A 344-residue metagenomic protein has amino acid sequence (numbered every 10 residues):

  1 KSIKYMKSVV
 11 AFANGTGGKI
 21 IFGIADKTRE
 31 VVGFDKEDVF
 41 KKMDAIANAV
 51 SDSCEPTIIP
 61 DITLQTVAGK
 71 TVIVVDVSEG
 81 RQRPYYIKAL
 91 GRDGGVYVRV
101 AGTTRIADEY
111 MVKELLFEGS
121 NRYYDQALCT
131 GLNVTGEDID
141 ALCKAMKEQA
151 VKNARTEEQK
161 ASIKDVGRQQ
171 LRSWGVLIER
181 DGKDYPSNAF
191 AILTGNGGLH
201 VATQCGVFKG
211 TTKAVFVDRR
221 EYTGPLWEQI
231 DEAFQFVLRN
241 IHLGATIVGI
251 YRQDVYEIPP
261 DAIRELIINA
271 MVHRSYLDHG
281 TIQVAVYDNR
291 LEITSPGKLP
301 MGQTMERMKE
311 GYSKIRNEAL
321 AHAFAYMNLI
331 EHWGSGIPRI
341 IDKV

Functional and structural regions predicted by a protein language model:
K1-V344: Conserved N-terminal catalytic/coupling substructures associated with nucleotide/phosphate chemistry
